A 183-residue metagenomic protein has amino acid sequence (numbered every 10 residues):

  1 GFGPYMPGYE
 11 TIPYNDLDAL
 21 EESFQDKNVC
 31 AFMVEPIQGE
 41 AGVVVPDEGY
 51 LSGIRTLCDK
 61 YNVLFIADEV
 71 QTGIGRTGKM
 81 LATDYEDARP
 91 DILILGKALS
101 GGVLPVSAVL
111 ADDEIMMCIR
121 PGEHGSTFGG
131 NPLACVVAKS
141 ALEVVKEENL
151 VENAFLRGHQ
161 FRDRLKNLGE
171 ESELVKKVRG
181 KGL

Functional and structural regions predicted by a protein language model:
G1-L183: Conserved N-terminal phosphate-binding loop of PLP-dependent enzymes in the Aspartate aminotransferase
